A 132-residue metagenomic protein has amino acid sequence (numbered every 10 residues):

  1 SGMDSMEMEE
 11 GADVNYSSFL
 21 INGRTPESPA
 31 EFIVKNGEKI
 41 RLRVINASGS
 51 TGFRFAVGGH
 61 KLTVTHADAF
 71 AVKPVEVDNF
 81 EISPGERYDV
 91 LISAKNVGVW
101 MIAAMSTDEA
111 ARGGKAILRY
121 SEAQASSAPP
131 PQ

Functional and structural regions predicted by a protein language model:
G2-Q132: Histidine- and aromatic-rich segments of cupredoxin/plastocyanin-like copper-binding domains
